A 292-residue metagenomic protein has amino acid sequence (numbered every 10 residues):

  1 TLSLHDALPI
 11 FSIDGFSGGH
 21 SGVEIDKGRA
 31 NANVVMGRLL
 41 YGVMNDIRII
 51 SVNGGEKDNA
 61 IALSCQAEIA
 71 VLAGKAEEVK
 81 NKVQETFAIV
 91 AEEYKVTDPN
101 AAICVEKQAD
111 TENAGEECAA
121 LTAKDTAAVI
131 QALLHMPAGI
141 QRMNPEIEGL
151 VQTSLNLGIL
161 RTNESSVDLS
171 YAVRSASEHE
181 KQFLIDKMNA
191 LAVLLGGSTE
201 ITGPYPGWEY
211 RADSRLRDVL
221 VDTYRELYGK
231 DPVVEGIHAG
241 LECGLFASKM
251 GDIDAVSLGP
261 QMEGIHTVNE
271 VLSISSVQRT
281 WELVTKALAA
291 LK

Functional and structural regions predicted by a protein language model:
T1-L8: Short, small-residue-biased leader/transition segments that mark boundaries at the very start of proteins
P9-S17, G22-R38, G42, N53 (+1 more regions): Mobile "lid/hinge" segments at catalytic clefts and subdomain interfaces of large enzymes
D26-A32, D58-M143: A conserved active-site cap/scaffold subdomain adjacent to cofactor or substrate pockets
G28-N45, K75-A76, D125-L134, Q141-P145 (+5 more regions): His/Asp/Glu-rich mid-to-C-terminal helical/loop segments that flank catalytic regions of hydrolases
V43-N59, I89-Q108, M143-V151, G196-G203 (+1 more regions): Flexible, glycine/charged-enriched surface loops at secondary-structure junctions
Q66-E68, A102-A119, N156-R161, L169-E178 (+1 more regions): A short beta-alpha structural unit
A132-L194: Long, well-ordered mid-to-C-terminal structural blocks that present hydrophobic/aromatic surfaces
P145, Q152-S165, V221-K286: Zn-dependent metallopeptidase/amidohydrolase metal-coordination segment
